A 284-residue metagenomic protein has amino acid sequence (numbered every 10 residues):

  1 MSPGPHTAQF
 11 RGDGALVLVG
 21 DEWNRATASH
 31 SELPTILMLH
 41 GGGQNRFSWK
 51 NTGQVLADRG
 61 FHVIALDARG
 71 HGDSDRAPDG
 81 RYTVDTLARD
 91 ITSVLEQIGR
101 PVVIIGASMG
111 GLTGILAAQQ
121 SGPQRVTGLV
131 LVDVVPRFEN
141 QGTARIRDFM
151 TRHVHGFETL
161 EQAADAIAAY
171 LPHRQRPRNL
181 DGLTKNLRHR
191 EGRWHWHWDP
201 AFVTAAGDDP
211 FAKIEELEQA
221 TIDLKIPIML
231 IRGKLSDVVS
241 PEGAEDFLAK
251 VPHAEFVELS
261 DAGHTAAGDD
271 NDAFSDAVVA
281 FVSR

Functional and structural regions predicted by a protein language model:
M1-I36, D58-F61, G99, T127 (+1 more regions): Alpha/beta-hydrolase fold catalytic core
A26, K50-G53, D58, I64 (+2 more regions): Active-site loop/oxyanion-hole signature of alpha/beta-hydrolase fold enzymes
L33, G41-Q44: Active-site glycine-rich loops that stabilize anionic/oxyanionic intermediates across multiple enzyme folds
L39-G41, R232: The conserved beta1-alpha1 loop
R100-N140: Conserved hydrolase catalytic core segment
E158-A212: Conserved alpha/beta-hydrolase catalytic His-Asp/Glu region
R190-A249: Conserved serine/cysteine hydrolase catalytic core
L259-S275: Catalytic histidine-centered segment of alpha/beta-hydrolase-like enzymes
